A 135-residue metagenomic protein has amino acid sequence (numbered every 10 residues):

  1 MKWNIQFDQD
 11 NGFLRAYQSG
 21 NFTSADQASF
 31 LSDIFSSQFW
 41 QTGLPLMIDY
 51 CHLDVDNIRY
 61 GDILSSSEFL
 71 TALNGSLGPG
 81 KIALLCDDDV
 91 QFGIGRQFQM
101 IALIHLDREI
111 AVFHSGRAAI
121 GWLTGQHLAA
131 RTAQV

Functional and structural regions predicted by a protein language model:
M1-V135: Amphipathic, Lys/Arg-enriched alpha-helical "gate/interface" segment within cytosolic domains that mediates
